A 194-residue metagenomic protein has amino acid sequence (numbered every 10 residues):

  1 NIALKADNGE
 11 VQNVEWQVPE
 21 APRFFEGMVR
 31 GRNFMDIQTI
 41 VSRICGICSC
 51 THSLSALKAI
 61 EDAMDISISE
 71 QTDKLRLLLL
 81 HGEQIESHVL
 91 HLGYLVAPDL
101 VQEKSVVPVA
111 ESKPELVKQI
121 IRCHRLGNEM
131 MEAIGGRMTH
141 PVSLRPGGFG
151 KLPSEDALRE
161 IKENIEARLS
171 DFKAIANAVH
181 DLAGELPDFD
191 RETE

Functional and structural regions predicted by a protein language model:
N1-E194: Active-site bordering "gate/hinge" segments that shape substrate access to catalytic or cofactor-binding pockets
